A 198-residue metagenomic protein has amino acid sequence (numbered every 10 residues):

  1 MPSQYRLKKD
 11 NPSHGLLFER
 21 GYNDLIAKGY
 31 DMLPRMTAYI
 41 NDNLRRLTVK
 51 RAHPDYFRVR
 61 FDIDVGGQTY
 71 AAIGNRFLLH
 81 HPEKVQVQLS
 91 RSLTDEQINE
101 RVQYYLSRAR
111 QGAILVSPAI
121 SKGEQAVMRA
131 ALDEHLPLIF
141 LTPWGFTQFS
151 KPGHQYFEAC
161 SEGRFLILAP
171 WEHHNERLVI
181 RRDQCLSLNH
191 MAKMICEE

Functional and structural regions predicted by a protein language model:
M1-I63: Short catalytic/metal-binding and nucleic-acid-binding patches
R58-E198: Glycine-biased, small-residue-rich flexible motifs in mid-sequence functional cores and linkers
